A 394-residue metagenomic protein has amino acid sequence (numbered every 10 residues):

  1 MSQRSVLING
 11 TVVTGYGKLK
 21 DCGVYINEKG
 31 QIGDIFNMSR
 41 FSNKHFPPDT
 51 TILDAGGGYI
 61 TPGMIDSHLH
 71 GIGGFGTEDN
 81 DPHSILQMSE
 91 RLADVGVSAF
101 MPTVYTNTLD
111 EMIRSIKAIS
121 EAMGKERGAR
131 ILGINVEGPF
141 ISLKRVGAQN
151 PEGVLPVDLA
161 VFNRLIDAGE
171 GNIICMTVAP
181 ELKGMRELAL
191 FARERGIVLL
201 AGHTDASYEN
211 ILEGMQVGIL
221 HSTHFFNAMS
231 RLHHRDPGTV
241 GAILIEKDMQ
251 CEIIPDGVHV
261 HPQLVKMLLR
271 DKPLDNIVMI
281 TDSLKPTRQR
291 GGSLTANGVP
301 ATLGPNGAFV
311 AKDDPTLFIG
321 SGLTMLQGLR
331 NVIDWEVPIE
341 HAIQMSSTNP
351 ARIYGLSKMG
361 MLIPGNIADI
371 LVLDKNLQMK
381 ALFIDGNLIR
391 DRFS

Functional and structural regions predicted by a protein language model:
M1-V6, V12-T61: Histidine-rich, glycine-flanked metal-binding segment
V6, G63-I65, L200, M279-I280: Residue-level marker for buried hydrophobic side chains located in beta-strands that build the well-ordered beta-sheet
G10, R352, L362-S394: C-terminal cap of metal-dependent C-N hydrolases
A55-R114: Metal-associated gating/positioning segment near the N- to mid-region
H68, V136, A192, S222 (+2 more regions): Conserved, mostly hydrophobic/aromatic
S89-N172: Divalent-metal coordination cores built from histidine and acidic residues
D167-R290: Active-site core of metal-dependent hydrolases
G238, A242-C251, R270-T281, T287-N366 (+1 more regions): His/Asp/Glu-enriched, well-ordered alpha-helical/loop segment that forms or immediately abuts the divalent-metal
